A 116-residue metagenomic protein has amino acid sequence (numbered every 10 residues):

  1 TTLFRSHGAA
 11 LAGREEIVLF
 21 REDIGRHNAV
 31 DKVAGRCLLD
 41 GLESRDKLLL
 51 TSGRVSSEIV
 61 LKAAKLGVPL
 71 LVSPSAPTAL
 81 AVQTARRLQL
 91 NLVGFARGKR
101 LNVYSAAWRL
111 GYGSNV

Functional and structural regions predicted by a protein language model:
T1-L3: Short, small-residue-biased leader/transition segments that mark boundaries at the very start of proteins
R5-G13, I24: Glycine-enriched loop-and-adjacent helix/strand subsegments that border the catalytic/binding cleft of enzyme cores
A12-I17, A106-A107: Short acidic-glycine loop/turn motifs at beta-strand connectors
V18-D23: A short, conserved beta-strand element enriched in hydrophobic/aromatic residues
R26-V116: Feature captures the catalytic cores and cofactor-binding loops of soluble hydro-lyases/lyases that act on carboxylate
